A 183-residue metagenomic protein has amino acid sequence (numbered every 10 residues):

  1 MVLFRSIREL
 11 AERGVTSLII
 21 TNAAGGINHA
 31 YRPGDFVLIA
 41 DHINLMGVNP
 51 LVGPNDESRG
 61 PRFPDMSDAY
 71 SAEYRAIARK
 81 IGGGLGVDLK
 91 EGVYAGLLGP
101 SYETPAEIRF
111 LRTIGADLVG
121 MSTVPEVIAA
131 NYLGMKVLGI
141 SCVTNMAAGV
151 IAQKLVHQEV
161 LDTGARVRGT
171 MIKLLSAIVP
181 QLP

Functional and structural regions predicted by a protein language model:
M1-M66: Metabolite-binding pocket within alpha/beta catalytic cores that recognizes anionic/polar moieties
E9-S17, A30, R112-I114, I128-K136: Alpha-helix C-terminal capping segments
L18-N22, L38, L89-A95, V119-M121 (+1 more regions): General beta-strand structural signal in soluble alpha/beta enzymes
N55-L97: Metal-dependent peptidase/peptidase-like ectodomains
K80-D117, P180-P183: Active-site/ligand-binding-proximal alpha/beta "capping" segment
M121-E159: Zn-dependent metallopeptidase/amidohydrolase metal-coordination segment
A147-P183: His/Asp/Glu-rich mid-to-C-terminal helical/loop segments that flank catalytic regions of hydrolases
